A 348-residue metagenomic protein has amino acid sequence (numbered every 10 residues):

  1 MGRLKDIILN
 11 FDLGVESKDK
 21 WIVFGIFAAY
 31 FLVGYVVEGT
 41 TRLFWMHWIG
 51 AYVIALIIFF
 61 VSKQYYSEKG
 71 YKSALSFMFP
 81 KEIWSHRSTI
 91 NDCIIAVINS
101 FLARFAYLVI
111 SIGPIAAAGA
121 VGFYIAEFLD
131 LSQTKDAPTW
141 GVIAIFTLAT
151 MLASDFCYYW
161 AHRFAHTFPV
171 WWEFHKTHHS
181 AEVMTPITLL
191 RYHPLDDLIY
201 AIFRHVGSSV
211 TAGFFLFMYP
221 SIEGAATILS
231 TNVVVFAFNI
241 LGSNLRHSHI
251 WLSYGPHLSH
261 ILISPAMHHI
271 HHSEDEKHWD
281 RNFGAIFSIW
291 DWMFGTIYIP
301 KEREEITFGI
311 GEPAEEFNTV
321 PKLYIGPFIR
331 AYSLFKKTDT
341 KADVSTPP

Functional and structural regions predicted by a protein language model:
M1-W45, E68-K69, A74-S76, T338-P348: Transit-peptide-like, low-complexity N-terminal presequences and other terminal intrinsically disordered regions
G2, D6-N10, D19-Y30, G34 (+9 more regions): Short hydrophobic helices that act as membrane-entry/anchoring signals
W21, G25-A29, A116-V121, I125 (+1 more regions): Alpha-helical hydrophobic membrane-insertion segments
W21-I22, F79-R87, H257-H260: Short, membrane-interfacial amphipathic segments enriched in basic
E38, S85, A226-S230: Membrane-water interface of alpha-helical transmembrane segments
R42-E127, F146-S154, Y158: Specific transmembrane helices
I98-I110, G122-Y124, S132-I306: Membrane-embedded catalytic scaffold of the fatty acid hydroxylase/desaturase
L229, K301-P348: A membrane-cytosol interface segment of integral membrane proteins
